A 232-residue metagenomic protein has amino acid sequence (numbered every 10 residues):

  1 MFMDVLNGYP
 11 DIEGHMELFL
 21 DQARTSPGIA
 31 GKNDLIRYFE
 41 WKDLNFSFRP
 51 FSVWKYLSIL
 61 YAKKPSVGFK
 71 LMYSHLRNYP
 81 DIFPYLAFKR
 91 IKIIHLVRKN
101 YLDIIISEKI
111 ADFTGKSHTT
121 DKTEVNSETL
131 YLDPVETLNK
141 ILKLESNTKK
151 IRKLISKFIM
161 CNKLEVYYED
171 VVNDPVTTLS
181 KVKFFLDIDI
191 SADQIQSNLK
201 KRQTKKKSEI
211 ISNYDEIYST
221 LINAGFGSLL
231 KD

Functional and structural regions predicted by a protein language model:
M1-I59, K201-Q203: PAPS-dependent sulfotransferase catalytic core
P10-I12, S66, I91, C161: A structural micro-motif
L18-G28, E124-S127, K153-S228: The conserved 3'-phosphoadenosine-5'-phosphosulfate
I36-L44, G115-T119, S212-L221: A polyampholytic, Gly/Pro-enriched intrinsically disordered region
F39-R77, I82-I91: A basic- and aromatic-enriched beta-loop-alpha substructure that forms the phosphate/nucleotide- and DNA/RNA-contacting
L71-E165, V171, V176-S191: PAPS-dependent sulfotransferase catalytic domain
K231-D232: Non-catalytic N-terminal targeting/anchoring module and adjacent flexible stem/linker that precedes the structured
